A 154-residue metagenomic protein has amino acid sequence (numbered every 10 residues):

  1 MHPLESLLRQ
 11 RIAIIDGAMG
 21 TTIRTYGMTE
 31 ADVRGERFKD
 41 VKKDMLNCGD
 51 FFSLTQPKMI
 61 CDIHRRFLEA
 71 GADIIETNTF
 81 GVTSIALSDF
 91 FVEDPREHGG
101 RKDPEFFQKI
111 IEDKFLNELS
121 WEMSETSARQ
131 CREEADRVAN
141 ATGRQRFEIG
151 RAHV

Functional and structural regions predicted by a protein language model:
M1-H153: Domain-level signal for soluble alpha/beta catalytic cores
